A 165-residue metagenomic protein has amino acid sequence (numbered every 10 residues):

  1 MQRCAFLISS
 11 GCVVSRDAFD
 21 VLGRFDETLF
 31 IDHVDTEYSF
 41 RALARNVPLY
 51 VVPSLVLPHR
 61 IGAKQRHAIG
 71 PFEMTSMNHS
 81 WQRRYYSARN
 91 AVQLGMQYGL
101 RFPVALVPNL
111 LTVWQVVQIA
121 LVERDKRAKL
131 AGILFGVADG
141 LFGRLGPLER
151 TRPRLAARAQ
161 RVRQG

Functional and structural regions predicted by a protein language model:
M1-V14, H79: A recurrent flexible, glycine/aromatic-enriched loop bordering the glycosyltransferase active site that acts as
L7-I8, D32, S80, R84 (+2 more regions): Aromatic-acidic/polar surface patches that form glycan- and anion
C12, A18-G23, T28-P58: A short, conserved alpha-helix in the catalytic core of glycosyltransferases
R41-R45, Q93-M96, Q118-I119: Short glycine/serine- and small hydrophobic-enriched flexible loop segments
V52-T75: Active-site donor/metal-binding and catalytic loop motifs of nucleotide-sugar-dependent glycosylation enzymes
P71-Y85: A short acidic, glycine-rich active-site loop that binds or catalyzes chemistry on phosphate/adenosine moieties
S87-V92: A conserved mid-domain beta-alpha-beta active-site/ligand-binding segment of alpha/beta enzyme cores
M96-G165: Non-catalytic, C-terminal membrane-associated alpha-helical segments of glycosyltransferases
